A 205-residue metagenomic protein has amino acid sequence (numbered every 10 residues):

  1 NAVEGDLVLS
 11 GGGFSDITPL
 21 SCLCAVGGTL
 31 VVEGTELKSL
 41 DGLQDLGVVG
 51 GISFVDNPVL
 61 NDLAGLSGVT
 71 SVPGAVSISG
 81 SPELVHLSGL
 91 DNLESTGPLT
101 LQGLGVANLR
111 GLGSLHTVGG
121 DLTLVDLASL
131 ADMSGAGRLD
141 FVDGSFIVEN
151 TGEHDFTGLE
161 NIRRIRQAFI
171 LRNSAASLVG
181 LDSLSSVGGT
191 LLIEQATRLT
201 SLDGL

Functional and structural regions predicted by a protein language model:
A2-D16, C22-K38, G42-N61, G65-V85 (+5 more regions): Concave beta-strand-loop units of leucine-rich repeat
